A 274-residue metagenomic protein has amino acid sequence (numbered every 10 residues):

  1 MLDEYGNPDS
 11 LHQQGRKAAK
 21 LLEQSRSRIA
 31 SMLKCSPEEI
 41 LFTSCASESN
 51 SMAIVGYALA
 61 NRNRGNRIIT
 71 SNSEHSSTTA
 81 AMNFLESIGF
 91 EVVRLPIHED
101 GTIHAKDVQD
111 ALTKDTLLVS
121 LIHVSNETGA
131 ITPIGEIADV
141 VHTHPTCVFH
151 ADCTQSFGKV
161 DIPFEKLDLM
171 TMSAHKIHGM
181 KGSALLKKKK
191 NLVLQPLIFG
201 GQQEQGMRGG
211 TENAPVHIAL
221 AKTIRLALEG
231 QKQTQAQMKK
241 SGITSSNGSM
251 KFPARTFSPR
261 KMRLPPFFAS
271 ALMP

Functional and structural regions predicted by a protein language model:
M1-P274: Pyridoxal 5′-phosphate
